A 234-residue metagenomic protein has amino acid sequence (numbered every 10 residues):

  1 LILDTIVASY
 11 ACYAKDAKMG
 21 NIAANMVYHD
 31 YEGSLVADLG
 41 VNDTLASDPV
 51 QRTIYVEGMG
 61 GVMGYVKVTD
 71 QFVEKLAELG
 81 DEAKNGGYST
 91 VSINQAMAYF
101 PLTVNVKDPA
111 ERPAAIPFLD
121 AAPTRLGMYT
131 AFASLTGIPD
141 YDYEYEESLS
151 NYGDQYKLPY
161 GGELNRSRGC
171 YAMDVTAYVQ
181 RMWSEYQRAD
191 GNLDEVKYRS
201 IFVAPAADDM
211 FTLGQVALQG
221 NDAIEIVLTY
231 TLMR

Functional and structural regions predicted by a protein language model:
L1-R234: Secreted, disulfide-rich extracellular signaling modules
